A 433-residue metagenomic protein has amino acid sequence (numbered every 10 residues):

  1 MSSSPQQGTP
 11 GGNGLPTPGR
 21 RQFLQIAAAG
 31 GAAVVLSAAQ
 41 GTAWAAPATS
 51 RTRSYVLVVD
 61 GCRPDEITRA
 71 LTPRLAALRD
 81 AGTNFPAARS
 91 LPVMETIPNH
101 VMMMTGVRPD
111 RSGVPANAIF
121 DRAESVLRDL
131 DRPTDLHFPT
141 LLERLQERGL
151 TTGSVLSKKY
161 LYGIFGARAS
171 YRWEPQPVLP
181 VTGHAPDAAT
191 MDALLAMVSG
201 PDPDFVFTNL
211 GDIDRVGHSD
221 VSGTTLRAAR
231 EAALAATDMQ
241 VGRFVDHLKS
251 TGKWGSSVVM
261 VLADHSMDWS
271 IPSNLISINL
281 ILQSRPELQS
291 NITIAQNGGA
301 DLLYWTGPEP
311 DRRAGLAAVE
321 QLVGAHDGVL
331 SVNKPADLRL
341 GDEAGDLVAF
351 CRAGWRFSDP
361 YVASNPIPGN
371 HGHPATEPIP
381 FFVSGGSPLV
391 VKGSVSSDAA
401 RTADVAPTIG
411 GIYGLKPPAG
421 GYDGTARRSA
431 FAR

Functional and structural regions predicted by a protein language model:
M1-P18, A32, L36: N-terminal secretory signal peptides
R20-A28: N-terminal export leaders
A38-T52, P64: C-terminal segment of N-terminal export signals and the immediately downstream linker at the start of the mature
Y55-V56, R74, A236-I278, V348-F350 (+1 more regions): Metal-dependent active-site segment of extracytoplasmic phospho-/sulfohydrolases and closely related
G61, D65-P201, V405, D423-A430: Active-site-proximal alpha/beta segments of enzymes that process anionic O-linked groups
Y160-P177, T190-R243, L275: Active-site His/acidic residue clusters
M267-L302: Acidic/histidine-rich catalytic neighborhood
A295-T408: Active-site neighborhoods of enzymes that stabilize oxyanions during catalysis
